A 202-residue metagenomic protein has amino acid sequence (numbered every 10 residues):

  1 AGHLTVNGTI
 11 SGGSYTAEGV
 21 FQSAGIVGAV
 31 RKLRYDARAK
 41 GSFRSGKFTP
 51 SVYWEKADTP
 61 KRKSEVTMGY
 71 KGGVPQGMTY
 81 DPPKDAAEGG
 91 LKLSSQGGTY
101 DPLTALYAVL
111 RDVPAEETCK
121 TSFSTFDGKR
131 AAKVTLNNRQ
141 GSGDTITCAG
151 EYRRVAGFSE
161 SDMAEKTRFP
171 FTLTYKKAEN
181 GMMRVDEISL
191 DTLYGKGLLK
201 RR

Functional and structural regions predicted by a protein language model:
A1-Y70, D112-R202: Acidic, serine/threonine-rich low-complexity disordered tracts
T49-T104: Surface-exposed, polar helix/loop patches in the mature regions of secreted/periplasmic/lumenal proteins that form
P82, L103, Y107-T118: Long terminal segments
